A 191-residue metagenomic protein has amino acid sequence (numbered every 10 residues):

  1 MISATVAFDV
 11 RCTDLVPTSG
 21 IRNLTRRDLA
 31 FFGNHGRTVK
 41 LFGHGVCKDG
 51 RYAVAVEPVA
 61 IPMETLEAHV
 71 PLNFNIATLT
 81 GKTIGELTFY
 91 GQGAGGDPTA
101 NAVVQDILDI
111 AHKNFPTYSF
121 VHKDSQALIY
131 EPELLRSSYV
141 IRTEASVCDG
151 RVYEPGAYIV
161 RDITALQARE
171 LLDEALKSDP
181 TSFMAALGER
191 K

Functional and structural regions predicted by a protein language model:
M1-H69, F74-I76: Substrate-binding/catalytic subdomain of NAD(P)-dependent oxidoreductase enzymes
T5, T13, T18, T25 (+9 more regions): Residue-identity detector for threonine
L15-V16, L24, L29, L41 (+12 more regions): Generic detector of leucine side chains in alpha-helical contexts
G43-G45, A60, T83, G93 (+3 more regions): A broadly conserved detector of short glycine/acidic/proline-rich loop/turn motifs that flank catalytic sites and bind
A53-R142: Catalytic, metal-anchored helix/loop core of enzyme active sites in primary metabolism
I107-D109, K113-K191: A conserved regulatory-domain signal marking ACT and ACT-like small-molecule sensing domains and adjacent regulatory
